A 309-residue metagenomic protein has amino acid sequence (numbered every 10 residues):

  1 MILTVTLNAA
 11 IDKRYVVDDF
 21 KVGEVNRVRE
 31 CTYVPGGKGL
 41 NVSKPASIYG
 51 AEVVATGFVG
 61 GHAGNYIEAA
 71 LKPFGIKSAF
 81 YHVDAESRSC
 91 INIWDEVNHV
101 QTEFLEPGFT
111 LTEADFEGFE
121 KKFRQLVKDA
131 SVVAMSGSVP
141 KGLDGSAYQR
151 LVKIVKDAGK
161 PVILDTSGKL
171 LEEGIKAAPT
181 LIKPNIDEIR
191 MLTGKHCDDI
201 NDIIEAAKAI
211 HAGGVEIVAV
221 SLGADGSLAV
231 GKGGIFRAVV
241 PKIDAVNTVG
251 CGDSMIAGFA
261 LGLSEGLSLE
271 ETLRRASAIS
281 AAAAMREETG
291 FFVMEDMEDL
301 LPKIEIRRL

Functional and structural regions predicted by a protein language model:
M1-G23: Positively charged, low-complexity intrinsically disordered leader regions
R27-S87, L300-K303: Substrate-binding N-lobe of the ribokinase-like
S47, K156, S264: Gly/Ala-rich phosphate-binding loop of Rossmann-like dinucleotide-binding domains, activating on the conserved
I93-D129: Conserved phosphate-binding/catalytic loop of the ribokinase/pfkB sugar-kinase fold
E103-L105, A130-S138, D165, K183-E188: Short beta-strands and strand-loop turn motifs
S146-G233: Conserved phosphate/ATP/ADP-binding segment of small-molecule kinases
E172, I200-L309: Conserved phosphate-binding/catalytic region of the ribokinase-like
